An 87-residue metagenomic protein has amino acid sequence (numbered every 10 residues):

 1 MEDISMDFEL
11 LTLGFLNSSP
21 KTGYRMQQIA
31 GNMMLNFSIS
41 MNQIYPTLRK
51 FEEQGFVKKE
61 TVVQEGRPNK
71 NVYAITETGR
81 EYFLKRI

Functional and structural regions predicted by a protein language model:
E2-I87: Basic helix-turn-helix/winged-helix DNA-binding cores and closely related short helical interaction motifs
